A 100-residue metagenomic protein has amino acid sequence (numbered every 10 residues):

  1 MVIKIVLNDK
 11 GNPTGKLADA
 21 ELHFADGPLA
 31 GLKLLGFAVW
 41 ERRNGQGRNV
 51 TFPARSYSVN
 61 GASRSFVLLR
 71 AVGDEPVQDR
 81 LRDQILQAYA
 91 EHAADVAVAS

Functional and structural regions predicted by a protein language model:
M1-S100: Single-stranded nucleic acid-binding surfaces, predominantly the OB-fold ssDNA-binding core
